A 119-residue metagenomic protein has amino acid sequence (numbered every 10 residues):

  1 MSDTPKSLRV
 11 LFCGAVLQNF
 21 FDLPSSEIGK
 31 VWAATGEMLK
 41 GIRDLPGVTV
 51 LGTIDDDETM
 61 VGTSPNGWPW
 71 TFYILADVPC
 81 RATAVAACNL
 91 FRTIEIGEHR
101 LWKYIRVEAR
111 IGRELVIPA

Functional and structural regions predicted by a protein language model:
M1-W70, V78-A82, G112-A119: Short S/T/G/P-rich N-terminal loop/turn motif that feeds into the first structured element of a domain
I74: Conserved, mostly hydrophobic/aromatic
A86-A87: Hydrophobic side chains in well-ordered alpha-helices
F91-W102: A common structural junction motif
K103-E114: Conserved catalytic core of two-metal-ion nucleotidyltransferases
